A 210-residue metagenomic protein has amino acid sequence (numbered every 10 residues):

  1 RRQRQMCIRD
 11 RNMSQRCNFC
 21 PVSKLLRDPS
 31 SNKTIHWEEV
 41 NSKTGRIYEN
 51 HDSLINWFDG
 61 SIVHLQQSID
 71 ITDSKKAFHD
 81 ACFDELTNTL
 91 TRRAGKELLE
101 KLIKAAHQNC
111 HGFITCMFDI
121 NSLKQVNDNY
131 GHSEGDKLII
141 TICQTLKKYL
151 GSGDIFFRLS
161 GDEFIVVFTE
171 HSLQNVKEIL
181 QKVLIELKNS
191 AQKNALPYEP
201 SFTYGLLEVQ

Functional and structural regions predicted by a protein language model:
Q3-I8: Short, small-residue-biased leader/transition segments that mark boundaries at the very start of proteins
R9-S42: Terminal output helix/cap of sensory domains in signal transduction proteins
G45, N50-H64, T72: Short loop/turn elements at sensory-signaling interfaces that couple input to output
F58, S74-A77, L123: Sensory-module boundary signal marking interfaces of small helical input modules and downstream signaling cores
H79-C82, N88-I114, N121-G151, F157-G161 (+2 more regions): Conserved long alpha-helical elements within nucleotide-processing catalytic cores of c-di-GMP signaling and class III
I114, V167-T169, N194-Q210: A short glycine-enriched loop-to-beta-strand structural element that forms part of the catalytic core of nucleotide
K148-G153, L184-P197: Short catalytic/binding micro-motifs of nucleotide second-messenger systems
